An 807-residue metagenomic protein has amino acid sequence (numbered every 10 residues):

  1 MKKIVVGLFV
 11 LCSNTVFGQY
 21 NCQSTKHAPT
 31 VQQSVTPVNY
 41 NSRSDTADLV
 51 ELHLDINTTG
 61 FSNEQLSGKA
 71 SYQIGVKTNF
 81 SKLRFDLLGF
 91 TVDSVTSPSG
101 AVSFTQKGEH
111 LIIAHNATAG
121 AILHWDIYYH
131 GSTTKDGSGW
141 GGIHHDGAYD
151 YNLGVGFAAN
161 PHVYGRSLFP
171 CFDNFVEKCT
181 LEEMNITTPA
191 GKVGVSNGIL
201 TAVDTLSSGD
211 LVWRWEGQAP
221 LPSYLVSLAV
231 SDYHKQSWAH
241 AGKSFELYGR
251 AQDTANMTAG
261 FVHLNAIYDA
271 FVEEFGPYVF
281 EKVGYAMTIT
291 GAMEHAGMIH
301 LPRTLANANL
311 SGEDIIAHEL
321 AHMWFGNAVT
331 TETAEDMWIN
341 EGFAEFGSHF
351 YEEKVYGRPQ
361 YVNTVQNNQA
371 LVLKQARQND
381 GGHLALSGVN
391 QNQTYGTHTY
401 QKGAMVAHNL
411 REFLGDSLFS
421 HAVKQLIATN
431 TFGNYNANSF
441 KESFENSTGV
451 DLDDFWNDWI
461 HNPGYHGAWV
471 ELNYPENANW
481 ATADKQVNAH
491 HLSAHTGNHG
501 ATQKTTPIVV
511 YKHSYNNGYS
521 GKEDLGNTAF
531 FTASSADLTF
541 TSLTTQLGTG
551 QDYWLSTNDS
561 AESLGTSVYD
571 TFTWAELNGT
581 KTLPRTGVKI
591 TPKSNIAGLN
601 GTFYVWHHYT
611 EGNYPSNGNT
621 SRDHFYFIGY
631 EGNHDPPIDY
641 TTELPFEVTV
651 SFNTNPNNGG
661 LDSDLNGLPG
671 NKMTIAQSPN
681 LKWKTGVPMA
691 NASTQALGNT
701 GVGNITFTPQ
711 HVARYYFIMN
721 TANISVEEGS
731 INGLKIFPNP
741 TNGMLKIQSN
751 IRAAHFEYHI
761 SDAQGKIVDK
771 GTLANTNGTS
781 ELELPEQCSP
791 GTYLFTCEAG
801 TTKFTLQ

Functional and structural regions predicted by a protein language model:
K3-V6, C12, F17, E728-F737 (+1 more regions): C-terminal outer-membrane/trafficking sorting elements
Q19-S67, D453-D454: N-terminal, polar/Ser/Thr-rich
Y20, L87-D146, D537-G548: A surface-exposed beta-strand-loop module
C22-D45, Y128-S231: Extended, low-hydrophobicity, Ser/Thr/Pro/Gly-biased non-transmembrane segments
M184, D232-M323, N327-D336, G347 (+1 more regions): Juxtacatalytic substrate-recognition/specificity segment
E341, E345-M405, F413, N430-T431 (+1 more regions): Acidic/His/Gly-enriched intrinsically disordered linker/tail segments that often contain short helix/coil "MoRF-like"
G396-Y474, A481-T482: Amphipathic alpha-helical substructures
W554-P688, I705-A722: Self-processing/autoproteolytic domain segments and adjacent N-terminal interaction modules in large, modular
